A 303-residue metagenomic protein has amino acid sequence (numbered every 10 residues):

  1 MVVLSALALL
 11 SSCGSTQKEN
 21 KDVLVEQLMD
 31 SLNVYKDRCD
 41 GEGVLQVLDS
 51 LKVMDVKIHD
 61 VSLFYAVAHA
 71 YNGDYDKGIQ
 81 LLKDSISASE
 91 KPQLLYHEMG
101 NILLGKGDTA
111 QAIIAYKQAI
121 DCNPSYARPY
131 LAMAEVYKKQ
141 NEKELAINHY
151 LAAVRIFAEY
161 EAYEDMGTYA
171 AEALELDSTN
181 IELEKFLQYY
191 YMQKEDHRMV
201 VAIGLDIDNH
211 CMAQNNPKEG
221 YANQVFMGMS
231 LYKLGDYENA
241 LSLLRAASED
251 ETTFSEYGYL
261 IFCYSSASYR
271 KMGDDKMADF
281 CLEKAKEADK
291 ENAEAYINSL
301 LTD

Functional and structural regions predicted by a protein language model:
C13-D60, F64, Y71, Q80: N-terminal leader/linker segments that initiate helical-solenoid repeat arrays
D37, Y71, G105, K139-Q140 (+5 more regions): Register position in tetratricopeptide repeats
M54, A88, C122, I156 (+5 more regions): Structural marker of alpha-solenoid helical repeat scaffolds
V61, L95, P129, A162-Y163 (+5 more regions): TPR alpha-solenoid repeat register
